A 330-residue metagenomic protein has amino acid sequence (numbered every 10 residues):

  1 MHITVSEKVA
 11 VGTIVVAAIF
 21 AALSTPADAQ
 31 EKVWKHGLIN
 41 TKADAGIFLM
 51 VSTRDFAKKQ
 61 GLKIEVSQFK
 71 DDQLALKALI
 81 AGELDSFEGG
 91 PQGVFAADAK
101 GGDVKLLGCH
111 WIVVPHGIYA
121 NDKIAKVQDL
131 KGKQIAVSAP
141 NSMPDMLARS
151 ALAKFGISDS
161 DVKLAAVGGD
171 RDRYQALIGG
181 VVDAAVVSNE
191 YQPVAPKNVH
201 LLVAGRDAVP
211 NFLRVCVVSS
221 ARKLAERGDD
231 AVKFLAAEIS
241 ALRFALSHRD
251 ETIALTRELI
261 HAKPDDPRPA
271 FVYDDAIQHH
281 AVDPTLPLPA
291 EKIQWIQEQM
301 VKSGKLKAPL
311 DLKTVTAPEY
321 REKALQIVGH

Functional and structural regions predicted by a protein language model:
H2-T13: Bacterial N-terminal signal peptides that target proteins for export
V11-A22: Bacterial N-terminal signal peptides
T25-A29: Sec/Tat signal peptide C-region and signal peptidase I cleavage site
Q30-V167, R173-G179, D183-N189, H200-G205 (+1 more regions): Short, glycine-/small- and polar/acidic-enriched structural segments that line small-molecule recognition paths
K70-Q73, E88, S138, S142-M143 (+5 more regions): Soluble non-cytosolic domains of exported or imported proteins
Q92-G93, D172-A262: Pocket-lining segment of extracytoplasmic ligand-binding domains
E226-K307: Secondary-structure end/capping motifs
Q297-H330: Conserved C-terminal helix/tail region of periplasmic/extracytoplasmic solute-binding proteins
